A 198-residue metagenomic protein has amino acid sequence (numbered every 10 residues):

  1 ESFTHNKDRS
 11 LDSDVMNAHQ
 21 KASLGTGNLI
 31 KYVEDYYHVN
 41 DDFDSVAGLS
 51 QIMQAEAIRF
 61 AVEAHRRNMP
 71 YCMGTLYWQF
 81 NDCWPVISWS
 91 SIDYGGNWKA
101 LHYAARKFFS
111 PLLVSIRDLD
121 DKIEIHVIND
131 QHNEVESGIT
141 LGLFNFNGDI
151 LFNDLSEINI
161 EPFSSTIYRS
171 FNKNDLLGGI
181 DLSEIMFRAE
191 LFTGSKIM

Functional and structural regions predicted by a protein language model:
E1-V127, Q131-N133: Substrate-binding clefts and catalytic carboxylate motifs of secreted carbohydrate-active enzymes
Q79, N129, L143-N145, T193: Residue-level signal for short segments within beta-strands and strand-turn junctions of well-structured beta-sheet
L119, N133-V135, G179-S183: Solvent-exposed loop and beta-edge segments used for protein-protein assembly and interaction
K122, E134-T140, M186: Exposed beta-strand and adjacent loop surfaces of beta-rich binding modules that mediate intermolecular recognition
I123-N129, S170, F187-L191: Buried hydrophobic-core signal for structured, non-transmembrane domains
D130-S137, D149: A short beta-turn/strand-edge loop motif at beta-sheet boundaries
I139-I185: Intrinsically disordered, low-complexity Pro/Gly/Ser/Thr-rich segments with frequent PxxP/GP/PP motifs and embedded
G178-M198: Short, aromatic- and glycine-rich surface loops/edge beta-strands on solvent-exposed regions
